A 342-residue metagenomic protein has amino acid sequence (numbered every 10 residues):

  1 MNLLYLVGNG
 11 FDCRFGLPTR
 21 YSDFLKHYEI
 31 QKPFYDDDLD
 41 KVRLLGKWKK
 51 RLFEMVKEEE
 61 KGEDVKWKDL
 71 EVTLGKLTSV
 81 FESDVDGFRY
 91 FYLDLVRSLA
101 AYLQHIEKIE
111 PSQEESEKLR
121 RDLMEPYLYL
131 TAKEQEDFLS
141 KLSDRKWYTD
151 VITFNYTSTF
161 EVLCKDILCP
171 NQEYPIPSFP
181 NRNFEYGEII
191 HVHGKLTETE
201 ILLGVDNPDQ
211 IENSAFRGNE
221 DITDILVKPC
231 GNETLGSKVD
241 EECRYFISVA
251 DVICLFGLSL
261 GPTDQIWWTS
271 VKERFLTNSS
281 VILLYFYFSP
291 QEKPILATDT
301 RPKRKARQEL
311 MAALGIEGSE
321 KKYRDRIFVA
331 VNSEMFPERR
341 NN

Functional and structural regions predicted by a protein language model:
N2-L6, F15, T19, D23 (+5 more regions): Active-site periphery "cap/insert" segments of enzyme catalytic domains
N9-F11: Phosphate-binding glycine-rich loops of NTP-binding sites
C13, E198: Feature marks short, surface-exposed loop/turn motifs that line or immediately flank catalytic pockets and channel
V42-F53, E200-S248, T300-R307: Acidic, metal/cofactor-coordinating or nucleic-acid-engaging core segments within structured domains
I266-R274, V281-N342: C-terminal regions of proteins
